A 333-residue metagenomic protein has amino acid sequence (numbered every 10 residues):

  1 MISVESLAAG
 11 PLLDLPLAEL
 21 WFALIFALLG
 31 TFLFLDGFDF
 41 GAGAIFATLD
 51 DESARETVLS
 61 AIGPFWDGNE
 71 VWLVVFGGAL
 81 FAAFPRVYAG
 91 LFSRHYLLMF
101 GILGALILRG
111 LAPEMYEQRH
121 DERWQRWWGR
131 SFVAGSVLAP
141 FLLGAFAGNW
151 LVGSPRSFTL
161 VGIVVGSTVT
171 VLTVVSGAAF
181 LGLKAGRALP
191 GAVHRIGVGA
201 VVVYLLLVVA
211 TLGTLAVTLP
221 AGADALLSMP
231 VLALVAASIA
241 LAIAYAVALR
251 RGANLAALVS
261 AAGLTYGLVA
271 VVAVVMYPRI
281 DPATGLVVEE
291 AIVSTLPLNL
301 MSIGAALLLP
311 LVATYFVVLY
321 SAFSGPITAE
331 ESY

Functional and structural regions predicted by a protein language model:
M1-F22, L80-Y96, A147-G162, V217-D224: Helix-coil boundary and interhelical linker segments in multi-pass alpha-helical membrane proteins
M1-G68, V74-A79: N-terminal signal-anchor module of multipass membrane proteins
F46-R55, A83-A89, G110-G129, L183-V193 (+2 more regions): Membrane-interfacial helix termini and the short, flexible loops that connect transmembrane helices in multi-pass
G90-F100, L108-V169: Membrane-interface helix-loop-helix junctions at boundaries between adjacent transmembrane segments
L138-V152, L206-V217, G267-T284: Hydrophobic alpha-helical transmembrane segments in multi-pass integral membrane proteins
V164-T170, P297-Y315: Hydrophobic alpha-helical transmembrane segments
T218, G222-V275: Internal helical hairpin/lid segments
D281-L300: Short, membrane-exposed interhelical loops at transmembrane-helix boundaries
